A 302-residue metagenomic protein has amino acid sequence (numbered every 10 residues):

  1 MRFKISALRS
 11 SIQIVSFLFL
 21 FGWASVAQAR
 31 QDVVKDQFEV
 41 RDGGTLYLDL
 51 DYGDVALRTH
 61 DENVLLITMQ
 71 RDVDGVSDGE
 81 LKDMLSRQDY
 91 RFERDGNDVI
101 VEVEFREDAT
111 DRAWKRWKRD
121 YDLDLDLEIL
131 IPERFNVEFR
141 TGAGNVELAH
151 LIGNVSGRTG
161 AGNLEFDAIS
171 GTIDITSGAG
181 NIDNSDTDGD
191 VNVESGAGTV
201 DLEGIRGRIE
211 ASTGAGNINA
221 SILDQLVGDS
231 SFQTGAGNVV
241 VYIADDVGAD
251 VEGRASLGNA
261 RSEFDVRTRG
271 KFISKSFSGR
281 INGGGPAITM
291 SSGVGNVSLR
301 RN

Functional and structural regions predicted by a protein language model:
R2-N302: Intrinsically disordered, low-complexity terminal regions
